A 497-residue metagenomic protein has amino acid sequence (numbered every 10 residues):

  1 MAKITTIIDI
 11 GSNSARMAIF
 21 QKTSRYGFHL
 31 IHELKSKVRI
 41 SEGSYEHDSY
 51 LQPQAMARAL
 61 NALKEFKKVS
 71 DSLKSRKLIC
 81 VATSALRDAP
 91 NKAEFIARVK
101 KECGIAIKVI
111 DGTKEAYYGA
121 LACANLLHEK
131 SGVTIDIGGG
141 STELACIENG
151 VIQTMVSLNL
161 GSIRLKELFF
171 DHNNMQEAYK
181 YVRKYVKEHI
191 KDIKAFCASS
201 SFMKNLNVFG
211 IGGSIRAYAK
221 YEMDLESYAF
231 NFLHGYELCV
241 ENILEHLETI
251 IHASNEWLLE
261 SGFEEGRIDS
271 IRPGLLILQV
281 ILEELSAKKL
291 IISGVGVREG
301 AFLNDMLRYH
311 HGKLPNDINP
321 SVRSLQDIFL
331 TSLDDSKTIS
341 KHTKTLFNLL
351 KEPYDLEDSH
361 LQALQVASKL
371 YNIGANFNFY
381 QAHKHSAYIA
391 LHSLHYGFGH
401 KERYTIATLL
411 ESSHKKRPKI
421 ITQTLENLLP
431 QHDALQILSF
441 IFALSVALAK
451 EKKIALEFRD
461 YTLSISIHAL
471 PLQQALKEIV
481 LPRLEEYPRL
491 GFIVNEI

Functional and structural regions predicted by a protein language model:
K3-H29: N-terminal basic/disordered segments at the start of proteins
T5, I19, G43-K68, S72 (+9 more regions): Helical "lid/coupling" subdomains associated with nucleotide-phosphate turnover
S12-S14, C123, G138-L144, G213: Ser/Thr-glycine-rich phosphate-binding loops at phosphate-binding pockets of nucleotides, nucleotide cofactors
F28-R39: N-terminal glycine-rich anion-binding loops that anchor highly charged ligand groups
K77-C80: Conserved beta-strand/loop subsegment of P-loop NTPase cores
D88-A97: Metal-dependent catalytic neighborhoods of phosphoester/phosphodiester hydrolases
A97-C103: Structural alpha-helical segments in enzyme catalytic/regulatory domains
Q473-V494: Short, non-transmembrane amphipathic alpha-helical segments
